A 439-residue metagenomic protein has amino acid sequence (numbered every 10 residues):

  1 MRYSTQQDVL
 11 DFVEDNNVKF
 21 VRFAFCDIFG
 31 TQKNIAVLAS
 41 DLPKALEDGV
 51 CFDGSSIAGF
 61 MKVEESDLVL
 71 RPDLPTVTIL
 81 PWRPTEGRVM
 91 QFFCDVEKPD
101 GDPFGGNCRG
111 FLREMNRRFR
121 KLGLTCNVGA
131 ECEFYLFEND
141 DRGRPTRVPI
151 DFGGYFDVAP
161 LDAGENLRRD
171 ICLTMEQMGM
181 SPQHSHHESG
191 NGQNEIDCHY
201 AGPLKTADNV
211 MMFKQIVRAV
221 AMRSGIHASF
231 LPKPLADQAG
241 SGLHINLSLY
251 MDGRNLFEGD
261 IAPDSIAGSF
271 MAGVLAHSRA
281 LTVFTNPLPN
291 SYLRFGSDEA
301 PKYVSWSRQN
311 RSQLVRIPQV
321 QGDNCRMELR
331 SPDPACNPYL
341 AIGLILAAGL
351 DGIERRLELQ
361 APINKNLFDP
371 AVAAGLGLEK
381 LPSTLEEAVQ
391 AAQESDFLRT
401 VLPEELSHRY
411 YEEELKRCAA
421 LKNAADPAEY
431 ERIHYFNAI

Functional and structural regions predicted by a protein language model:
M1-I439: Glycine-rich, acidic/polar active-site loops that bind/position phosphate-bearing ligands
